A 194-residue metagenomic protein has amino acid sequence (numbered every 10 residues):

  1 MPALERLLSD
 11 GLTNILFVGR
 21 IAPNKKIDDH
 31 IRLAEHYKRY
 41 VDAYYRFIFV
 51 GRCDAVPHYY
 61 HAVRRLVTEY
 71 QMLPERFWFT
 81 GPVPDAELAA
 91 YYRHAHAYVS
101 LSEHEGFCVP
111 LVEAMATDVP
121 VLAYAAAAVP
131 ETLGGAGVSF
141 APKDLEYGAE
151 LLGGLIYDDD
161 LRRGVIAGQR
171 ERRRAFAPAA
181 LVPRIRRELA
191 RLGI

Functional and structural regions predicted by a protein language model:
L4-K25, I31-A34, F47-I48: Conserved donor-binding/catalytic core segment of Leloir-type glycosyltransferases
G51, Y60-A86: Nucleotide-activated donor-binding/catalytic signature segment of Leloir-type glycosyltransferases, i.e., the conserved
P82-V83, A90-A95: Short alpha-helical donor nucleotide-sugar binding micro-motif in glycosyltransferases
E103: Aromatic "clamp/platform" in nucleotide-sugar-dependent glycosyltransferases that forms part of the donor/acceptor
L111, P120-A123: Short hydrophobic beta-strand element within catalytic cores of glycosyltransferases and related nucleotide-activated
V138-E146, G154-D159: Conserved acidic donor-binding segment of nucleotide-sugar-dependent glycosyltransferases
L161-A175: A short, well-ordered alpha-helix in the C-terminal region of glycosyltransferases
P178-I194: C-terminal alpha-helical cap of glycosyltransferases
